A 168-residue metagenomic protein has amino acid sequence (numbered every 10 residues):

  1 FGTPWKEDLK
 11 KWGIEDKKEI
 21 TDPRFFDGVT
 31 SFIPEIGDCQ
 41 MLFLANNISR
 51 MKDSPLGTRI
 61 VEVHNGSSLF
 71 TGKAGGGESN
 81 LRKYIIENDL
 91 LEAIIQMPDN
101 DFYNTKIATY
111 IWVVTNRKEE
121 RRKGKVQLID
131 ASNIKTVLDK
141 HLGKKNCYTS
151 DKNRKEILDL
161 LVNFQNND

Functional and structural regions predicted by a protein language model:
F1-D168: A conserved structural/catalytic subdomain of Rossmann-like adenosyl-cofactor enzymes
